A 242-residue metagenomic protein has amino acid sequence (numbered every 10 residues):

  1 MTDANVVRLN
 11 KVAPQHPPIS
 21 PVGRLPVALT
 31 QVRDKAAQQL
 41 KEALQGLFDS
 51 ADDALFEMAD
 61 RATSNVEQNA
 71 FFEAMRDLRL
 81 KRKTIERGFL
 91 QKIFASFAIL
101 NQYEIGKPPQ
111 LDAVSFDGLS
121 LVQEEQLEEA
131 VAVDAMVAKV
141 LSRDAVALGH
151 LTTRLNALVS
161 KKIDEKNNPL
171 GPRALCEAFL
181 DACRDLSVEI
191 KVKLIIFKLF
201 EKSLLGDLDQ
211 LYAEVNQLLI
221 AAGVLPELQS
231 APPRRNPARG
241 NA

Functional and structural regions predicted by a protein language model:
M1-A242: Terminal low-complexity "docking" segments
